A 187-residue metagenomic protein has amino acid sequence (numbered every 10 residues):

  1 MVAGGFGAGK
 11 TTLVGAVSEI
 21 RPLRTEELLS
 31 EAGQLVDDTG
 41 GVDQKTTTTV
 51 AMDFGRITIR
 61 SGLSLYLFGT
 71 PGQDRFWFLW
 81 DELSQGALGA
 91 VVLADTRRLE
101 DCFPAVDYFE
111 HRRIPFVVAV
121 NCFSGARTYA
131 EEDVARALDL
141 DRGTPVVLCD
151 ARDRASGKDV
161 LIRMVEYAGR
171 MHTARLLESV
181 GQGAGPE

Functional and structural regions predicted by a protein language model:
M1-T46, G55-Y66: Conserved G1/Walker A P-loop phosphate-binding module
T49, P71-F76, R97-D101, Y129: Short secondary-structure boundary/capping elements
L67-T70, A90-T96, V118-C122, L148-D150: Conserved beta-strand segments of the P-loop GTPase G domain that flank and frequently precede/overlap
Q73-R98, D107-R112: Inter-motif core of Ras-like GTPase G domains
A105-Y108, D133-V134: A general structural detector for well-ordered alpha-helical segments in enzyme core domains, enriched
R112-P115, G143: A short helix->loop->beta-strand "cap" motif at the edges of active sites that frequently abuts
S124-S179, E187: Canonical P-loop GTPase G-domain recognition
